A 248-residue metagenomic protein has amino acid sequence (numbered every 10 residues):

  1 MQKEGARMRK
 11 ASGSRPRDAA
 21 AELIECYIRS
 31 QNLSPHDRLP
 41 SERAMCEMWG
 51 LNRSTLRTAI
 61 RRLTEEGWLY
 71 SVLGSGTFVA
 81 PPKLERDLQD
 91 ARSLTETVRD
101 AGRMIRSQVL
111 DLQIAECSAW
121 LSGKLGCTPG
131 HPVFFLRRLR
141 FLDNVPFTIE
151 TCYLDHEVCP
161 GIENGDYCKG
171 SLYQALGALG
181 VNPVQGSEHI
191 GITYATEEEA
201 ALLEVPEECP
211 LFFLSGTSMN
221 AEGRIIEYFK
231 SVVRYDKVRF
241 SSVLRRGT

Functional and structural regions predicted by a protein language model:
M1-S54, R61: Extreme N-terminal segment that seeds HTH/winged-HTH DNA-binding domains in transcriptional regulators
P40-S41, G76, D111, H189: Residue-level "edge-of-site" marker
R53, R57, S71, R138-R140 (+1 more regions): Short, cationic motifs built from Arg/Lys/His that form the positively charged side of catalytic pockets
T55-T58, T77, T95: Ser/Thr-centric signal marking residues that sit in or immediately flank functional binding/regulatory motifs
E65-G74, A80: Beta-hairpin "wing" of winged helix-turn-helix
P81-T248: All-alpha effector-binding/dimerization core of bacterial HTH-type transcriptional repressors
